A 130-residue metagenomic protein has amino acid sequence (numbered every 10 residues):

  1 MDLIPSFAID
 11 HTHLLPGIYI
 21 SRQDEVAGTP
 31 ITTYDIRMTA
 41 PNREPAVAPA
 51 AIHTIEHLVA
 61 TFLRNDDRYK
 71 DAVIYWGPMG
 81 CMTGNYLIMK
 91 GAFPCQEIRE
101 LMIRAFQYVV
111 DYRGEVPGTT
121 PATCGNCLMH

Functional and structural regions predicted by a protein language model:
M1-L63: His/Glu-rich zincin catalytic helix
V26, V47, V59, V73 (+2 more regions): Extended aliphatic helical segments
P41-E97: M16/MPP (pitrilysin/insulinase) zinc-metallopeptidase core fold and M16-derived inactive scaffolds
W76-H130: Active-site-adjacent, His/Asp/Glu-enriched structural segments that form or flank metal-binding and acid/base networks
